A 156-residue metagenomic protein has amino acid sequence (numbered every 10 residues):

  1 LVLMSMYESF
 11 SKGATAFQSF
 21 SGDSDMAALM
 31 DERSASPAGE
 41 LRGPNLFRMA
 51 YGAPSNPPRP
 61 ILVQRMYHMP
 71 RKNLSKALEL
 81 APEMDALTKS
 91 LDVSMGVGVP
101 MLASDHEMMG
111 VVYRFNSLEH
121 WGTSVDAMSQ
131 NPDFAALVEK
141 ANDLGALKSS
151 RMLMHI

Functional and structural regions predicted by a protein language model:
L1-I156: Short S/T/G/P-rich N-terminal loop/turn motif that feeds into the first structured element of a domain
